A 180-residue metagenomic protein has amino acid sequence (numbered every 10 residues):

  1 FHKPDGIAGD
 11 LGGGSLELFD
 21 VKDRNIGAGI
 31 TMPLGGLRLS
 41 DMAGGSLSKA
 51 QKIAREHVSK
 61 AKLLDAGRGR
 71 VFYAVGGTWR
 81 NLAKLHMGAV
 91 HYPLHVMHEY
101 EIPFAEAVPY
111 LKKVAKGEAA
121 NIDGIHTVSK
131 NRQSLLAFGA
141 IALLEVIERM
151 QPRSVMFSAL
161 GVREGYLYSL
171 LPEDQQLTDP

Functional and structural regions predicted by a protein language model:
F1-G6, D20-P180: Helical "lid/coupling" subdomains associated with nucleotide-phosphate turnover
A8-D10: Replace "in large, NTP-powered and nucleic-acid-processing enzymes" with "in large, NTP-powered factors and other
G12-E17, G77: Ser/Thr-glycine-rich phosphate-binding loops at phosphate-binding pockets of nucleotides, nucleotide cofactors
